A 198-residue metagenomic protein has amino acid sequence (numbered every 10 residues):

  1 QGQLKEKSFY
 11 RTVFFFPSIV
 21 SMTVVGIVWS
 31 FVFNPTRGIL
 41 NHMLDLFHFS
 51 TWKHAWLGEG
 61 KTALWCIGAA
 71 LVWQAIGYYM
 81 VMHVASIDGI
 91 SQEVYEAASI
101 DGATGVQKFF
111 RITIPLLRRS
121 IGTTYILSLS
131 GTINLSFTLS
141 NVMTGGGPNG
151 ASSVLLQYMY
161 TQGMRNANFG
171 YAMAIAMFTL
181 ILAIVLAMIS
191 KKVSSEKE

Functional and structural regions predicted by a protein language model:
Q1-E198: A structural signal for multi-pass alpha-helical bundles of membrane permease subunits that mediate small-molecule
